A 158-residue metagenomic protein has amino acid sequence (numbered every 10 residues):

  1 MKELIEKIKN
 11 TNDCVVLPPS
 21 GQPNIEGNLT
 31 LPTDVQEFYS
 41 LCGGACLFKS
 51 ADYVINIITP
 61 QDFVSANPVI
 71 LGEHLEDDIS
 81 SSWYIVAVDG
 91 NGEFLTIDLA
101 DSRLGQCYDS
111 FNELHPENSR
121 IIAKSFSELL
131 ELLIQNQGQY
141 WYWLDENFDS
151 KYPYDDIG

Functional and structural regions predicted by a protein language model:
M1-T96, Y140, F148-G158: A surface-exposed partner-binding patch
V88, L99, N112: Active-site donor-binding loop signature of nucleotide-sugar glycosyltransferases
N91, D101-S102: Short strand-connecting beta-turns/loops that link adjacent beta-strands
L95-L99, Y108-D109: A short secondary-structure junction signal
R103-E113: Intrinsically disordered, low-complexity regulatory segments enriched in Ser/Thr/Pro and charged residues
N112-Q137: Compact, glycine/acidic-enriched structural inserts
I134-E146: Extended, acidic-biased charged interface segments
